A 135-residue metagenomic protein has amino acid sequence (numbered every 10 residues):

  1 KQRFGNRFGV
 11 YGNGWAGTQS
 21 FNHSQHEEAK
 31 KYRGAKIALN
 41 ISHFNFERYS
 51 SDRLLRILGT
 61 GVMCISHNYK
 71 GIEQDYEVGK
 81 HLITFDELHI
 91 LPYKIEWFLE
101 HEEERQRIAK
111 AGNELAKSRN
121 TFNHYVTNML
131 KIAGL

Functional and structural regions predicted by a protein language model:
K1-V78: Nucleotide-sugar donor-binding catalytic core of glycosyltransferases
D52, D86, N120: Residue-level signal for the nucleotide or nucleotide-sugar donor/cofactor binding architecture
M63-H67, K80-D86, K131-L135: Short, contiguous hydrophobic alpha-helices characteristic of membrane insertion segments
L82-L88, F98-E102: Conserved acidic donor-binding segment of nucleotide-sugar-dependent glycosyltransferases
L88-L91, E96, G112: Catalytic phosphate/metal-binding cores of nucleic-acid and nucleotide-processing enzymes, i.e., regions that mediate
E100-K131: A charged, aromatic-enriched C-terminal amphipathic alpha-helix characteristic of glycosyltransferases across folds
